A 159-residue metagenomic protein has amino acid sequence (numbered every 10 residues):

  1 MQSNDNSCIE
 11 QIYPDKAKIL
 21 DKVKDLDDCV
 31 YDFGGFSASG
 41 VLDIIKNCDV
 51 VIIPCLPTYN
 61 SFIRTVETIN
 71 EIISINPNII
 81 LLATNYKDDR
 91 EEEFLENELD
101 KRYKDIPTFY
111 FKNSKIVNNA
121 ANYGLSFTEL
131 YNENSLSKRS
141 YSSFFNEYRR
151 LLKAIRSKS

Functional and structural regions predicted by a protein language model:
M1-Q11: N-terminal phosphate/diphosphate-binding loop that engages ATP/GTP or pyrophosphate donors across diverse enzyme folds
K22-V41: Switch II (G3) loop of P-loop NTPases
L26-D27, C48-D49, N76: Short, well-ordered alpha-helix to beta-strand connector turns
Y31, I53, I80-A83: Structural beta-sheet core signal
F36-T58: Inter-motif core of Ras-like GTPase G domains
F62-N85: Conserved C-terminal guanine-recognition region of P-loop GTPase G domains, centered on the G4
E96-Y131: Beta-strand-loop-alpha "switch" segments that mediate conformational coupling across diverse proteins
T128-S159: NTP-binding/hydrolysis catalytic cores, primarily Walker-type P-loop NTPases
